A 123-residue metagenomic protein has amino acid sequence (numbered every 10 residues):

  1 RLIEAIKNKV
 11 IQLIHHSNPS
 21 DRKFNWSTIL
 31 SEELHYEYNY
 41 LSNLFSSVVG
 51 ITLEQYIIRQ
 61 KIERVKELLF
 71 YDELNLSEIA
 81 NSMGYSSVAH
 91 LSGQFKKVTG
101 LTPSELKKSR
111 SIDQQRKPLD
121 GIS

Functional and structural regions predicted by a protein language model:
L2-E54, D72-N81: DNA-binding recognition helix and immediately preceding turn/loop of helix-turn-helix/winged-helix domains
E37, S86-S87: Short coil turns linking two alpha-helices in DNA-binding domains
L41, F45, H90-L91, F95: Short hydrophobic/aromatic patch on the recognition helix
V48-S86, K108-S123: Terminal helix-turn-helix DNA-binding modules in bacterial transcription factors
G84, S92-G93, S104-L106: Accessory, usually C-terminal, subdomains that scaffold auxiliary metal cofactors
T99-P103: Glycine-rich, aromatic-bearing surface loops/beta-hairpins
